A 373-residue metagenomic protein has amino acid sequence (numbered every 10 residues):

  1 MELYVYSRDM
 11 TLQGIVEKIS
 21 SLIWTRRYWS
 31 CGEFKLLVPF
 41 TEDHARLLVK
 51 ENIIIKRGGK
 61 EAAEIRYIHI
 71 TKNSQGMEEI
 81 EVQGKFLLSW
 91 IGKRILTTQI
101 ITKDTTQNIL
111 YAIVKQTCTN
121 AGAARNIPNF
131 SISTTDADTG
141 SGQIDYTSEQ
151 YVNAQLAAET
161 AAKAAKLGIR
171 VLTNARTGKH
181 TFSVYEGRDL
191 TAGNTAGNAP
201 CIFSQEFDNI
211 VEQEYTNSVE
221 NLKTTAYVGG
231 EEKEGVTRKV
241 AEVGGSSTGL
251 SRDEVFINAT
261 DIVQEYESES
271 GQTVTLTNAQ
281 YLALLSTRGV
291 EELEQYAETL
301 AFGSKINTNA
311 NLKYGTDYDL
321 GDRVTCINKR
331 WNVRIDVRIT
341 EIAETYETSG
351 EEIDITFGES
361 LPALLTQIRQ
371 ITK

Functional and structural regions predicted by a protein language model:
M1-E17, A192-N198: Polar/acidic, low-complexity leader/linker segments enriched in S/T/G and N/D
M1-R8, I53, F182, T225-Y227 (+1 more regions): Short polybasic amphipathic segments
V5, K50-G58, G321-K329: Short conserved beta-strand and strand-loop elements enriched in small hydrophobics with frequent Asp/Gly
E17-H44, Q205-K373: An acidic/polar, Gly/Ser/Thr-rich interaction patch typically located in mid-to-C-terminal regions of proteins
R27-L36, G84, Q99-S131, T147-A175 (+2 more regions): Amphipathic, non-transmembrane alpha-helical segments in extracytoplasmic/periplasmic proteins
D43-A137: Surface-exposed cap/loop segments at beta↔alpha junctions
L47-I54, Q150-V152, S204-F207, G321: Glycine-centered loop/turn motifs
K60, Y67-I91, F130-K223, E232 (+1 more regions): Short beta-strand-centered interaction patches in the first periplasmic/extracellular domains of large envelope
